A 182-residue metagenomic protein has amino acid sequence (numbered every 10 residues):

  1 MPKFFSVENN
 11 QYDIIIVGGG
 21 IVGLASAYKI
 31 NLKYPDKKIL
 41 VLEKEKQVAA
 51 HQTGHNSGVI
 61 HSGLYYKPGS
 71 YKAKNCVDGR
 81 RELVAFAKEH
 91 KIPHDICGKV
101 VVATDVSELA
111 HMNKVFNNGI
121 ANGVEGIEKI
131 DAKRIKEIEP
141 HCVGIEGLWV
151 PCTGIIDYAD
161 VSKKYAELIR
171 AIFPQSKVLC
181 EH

Functional and structural regions predicted by a protein language model:
S6-V22, L40: Beta1/beta-strand and adjacent pyrophosphate-binding region of the FAD-binding site in flavoprotein oxidoreductases
V22, S26, Q47: Conserved Rossmann-like nucleotide-cofactor binding loop
A27, N31, L168-R170: Gly/Ala-rich phosphate-binding loop of Rossmann-like dinucleotide-binding domains, activating on the conserved
N31-H55: Glycine-rich FAD pyrophosphate-binding loop
P35-D36, K88, P140, P174: Proline-centered flexible-loop/turn and helix-kink motifs
G58-I138, G144: Dinucleotide-binding Rossmann-like beta1-alpha1 core, especially the glycine-rich loop that anchors the ADP
L148-H182: Helical element adjacent to the flavin cofactor pocket in flavoenzyme catalytic cores
